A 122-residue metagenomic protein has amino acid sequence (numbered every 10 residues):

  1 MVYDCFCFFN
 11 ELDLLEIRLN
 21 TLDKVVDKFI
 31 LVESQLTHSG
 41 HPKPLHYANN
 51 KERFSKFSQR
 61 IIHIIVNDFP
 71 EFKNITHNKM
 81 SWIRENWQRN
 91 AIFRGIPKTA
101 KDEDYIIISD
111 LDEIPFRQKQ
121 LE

Functional and structural regions predicted by a protein language model:
M1-K24: N-proximal low-complexity "stem/linker" segments adjacent to membrane-targeting elements
V2, D23-T37, S58-I62: Short loop->beta transition adjacent to catalytic acidic/histidine clusters or analogous donor-positioning motifs
F8-L12, Q35-G40: Short, thiol/selenol-centered motifs that function as redox-active sites or metal-ligating centers
F9, K24-D27, K101-E103, R117: Short, well-ordered loop/turn elements at secondary-structure boundaries
E16-L19, F116-E122: Short alpha-helix within the catalytic core of nucleotide-sugar-dependent glycosyltransferases
L36-I108, R117: Active-site-proximal specificity loops/subdomain of glycosyltransferases
D112-I114: Acidic metal-phosphate-binding loop of nucleotide-sugar-dependent transferases
